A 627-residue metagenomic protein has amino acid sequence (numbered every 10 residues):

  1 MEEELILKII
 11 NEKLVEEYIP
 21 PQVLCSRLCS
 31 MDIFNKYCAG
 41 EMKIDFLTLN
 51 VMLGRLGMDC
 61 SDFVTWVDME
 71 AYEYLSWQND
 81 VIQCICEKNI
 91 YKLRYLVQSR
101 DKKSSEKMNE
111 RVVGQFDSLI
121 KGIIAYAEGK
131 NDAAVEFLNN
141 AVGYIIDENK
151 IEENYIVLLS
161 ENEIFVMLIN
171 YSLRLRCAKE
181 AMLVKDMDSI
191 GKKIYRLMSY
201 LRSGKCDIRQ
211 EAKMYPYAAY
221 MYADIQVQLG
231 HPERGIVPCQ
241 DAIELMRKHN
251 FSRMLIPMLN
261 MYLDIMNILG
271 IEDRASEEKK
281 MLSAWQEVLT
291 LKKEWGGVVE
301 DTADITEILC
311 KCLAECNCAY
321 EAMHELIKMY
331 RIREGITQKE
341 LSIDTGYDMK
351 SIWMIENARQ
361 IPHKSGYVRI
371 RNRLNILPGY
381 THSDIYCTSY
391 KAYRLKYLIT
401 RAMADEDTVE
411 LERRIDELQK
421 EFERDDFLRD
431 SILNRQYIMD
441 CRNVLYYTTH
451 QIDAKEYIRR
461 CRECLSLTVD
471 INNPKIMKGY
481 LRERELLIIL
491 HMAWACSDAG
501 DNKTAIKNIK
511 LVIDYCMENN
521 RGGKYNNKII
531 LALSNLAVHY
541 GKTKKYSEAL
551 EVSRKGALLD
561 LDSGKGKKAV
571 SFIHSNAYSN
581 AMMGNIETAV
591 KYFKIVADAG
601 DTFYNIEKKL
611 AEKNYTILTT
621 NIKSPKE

Functional and structural regions predicted by a protein language model:
M1-E17, I305-E334: A short, Lys/Arg-rich alpha-helix, primarily the initiator
E16-K36, E334-M354: Short alpha-helical DNA-recognition segment
L47-D62, H363-T381, T619-K623: DNA major-groove recognition helix of helix-turn-helix/homeodomain DNA-binding modules
G57-Y74, N375-Y393: Short C-terminal boundary/hinge segments that cap the last helix of small helical domains
Y72, N109-V113, E153, V157-V166 (+10 more regions): Structural signature of alpha-solenoid helical repeat junctions
N79, V113-I120, I124, I169-L173 (+16 more regions): "A position-specific structural signal for the A-helix of alpha-solenoid helical repeats
E87, E128, A181-V184, Y222 (+8 more regions): Structural motif corresponding to the intra-repeat A-B loop/turn of tetratricopeptide repeats
R94-E106, N139-I151, G191-C206, C239-F251 (+6 more regions): Amphipathic alpha-helical segments of tetratricopeptide repeats
